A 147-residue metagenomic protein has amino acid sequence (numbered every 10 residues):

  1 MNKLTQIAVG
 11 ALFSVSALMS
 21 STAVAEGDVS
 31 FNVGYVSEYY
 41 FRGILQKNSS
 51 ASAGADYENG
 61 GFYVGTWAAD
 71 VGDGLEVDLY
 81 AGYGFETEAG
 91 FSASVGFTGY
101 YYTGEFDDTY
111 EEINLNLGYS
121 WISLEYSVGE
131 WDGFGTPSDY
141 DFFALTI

Functional and structural regions predicted by a protein language model:
N2-A8, L12, S21-I147: Outer-membrane beta-barrel proteins
